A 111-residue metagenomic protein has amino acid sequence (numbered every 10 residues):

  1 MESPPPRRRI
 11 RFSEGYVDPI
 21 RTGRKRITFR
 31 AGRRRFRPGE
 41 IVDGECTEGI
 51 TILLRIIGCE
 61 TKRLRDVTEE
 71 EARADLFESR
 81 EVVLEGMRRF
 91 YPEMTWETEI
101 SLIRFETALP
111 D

Functional and structural regions predicted by a protein language model:
E2-D111: Structured alpha/beta reader/binder surfaces that contact nucleic acids or chromatin modification marks
